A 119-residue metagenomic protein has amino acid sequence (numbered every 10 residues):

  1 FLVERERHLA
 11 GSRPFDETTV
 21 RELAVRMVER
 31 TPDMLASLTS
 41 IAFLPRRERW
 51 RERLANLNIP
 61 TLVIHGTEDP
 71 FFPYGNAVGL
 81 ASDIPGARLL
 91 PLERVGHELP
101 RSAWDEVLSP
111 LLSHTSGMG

Functional and structural regions predicted by a protein language model:
F1-E52, I59, G79: Alpha/beta-hydrolase
L57, V63-H65, D69: Short beta-strand/loop motif that positions the catalytic acidic residue of the alpha/beta-hydrolase fold
I59-P60, P100: Short, proline-centered helix/strand-breaking motifs
P70-N76: Conserved alpha/beta-hydrolase "acid-adjacent" motif
G86-G119: Catalytic active-site module of serine/aspartate enzymes centered on a nucleophile-bearing elbow/loop
